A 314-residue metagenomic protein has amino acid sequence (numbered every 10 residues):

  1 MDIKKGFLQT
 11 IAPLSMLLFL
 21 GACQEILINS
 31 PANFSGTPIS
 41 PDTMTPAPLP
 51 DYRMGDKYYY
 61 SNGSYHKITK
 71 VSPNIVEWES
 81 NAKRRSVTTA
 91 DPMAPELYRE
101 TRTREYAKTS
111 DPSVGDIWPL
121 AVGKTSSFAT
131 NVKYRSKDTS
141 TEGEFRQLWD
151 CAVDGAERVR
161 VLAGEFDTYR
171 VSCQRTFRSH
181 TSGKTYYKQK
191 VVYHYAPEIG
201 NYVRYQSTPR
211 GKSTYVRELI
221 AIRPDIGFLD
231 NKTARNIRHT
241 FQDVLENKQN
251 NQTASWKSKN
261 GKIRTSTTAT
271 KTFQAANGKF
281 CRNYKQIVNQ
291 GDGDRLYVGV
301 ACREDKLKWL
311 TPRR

Functional and structural regions predicted by a protein language model:
D2-A12: Bacterial N-terminal signal peptides that target proteins for export
F19-A22: C-terminal motif of bacterial Sec signal peptides marking the signal peptidase cleavage site
Q24-T109, K133-H239, E246, N260-K271 (+4 more regions): Acidic, serine/threonine-rich low-complexity disordered tracts
K108-T109, V114-S127: Hydrophobic, well-structured mid-protein blocks that either form specific transmembrane helices
Q242-S258: Alpha-helical interface/anchor segments and their boundary "cap" residues
N283-V288: N-terminal post-signal-peptidase region of extra-cytosolic proteins
